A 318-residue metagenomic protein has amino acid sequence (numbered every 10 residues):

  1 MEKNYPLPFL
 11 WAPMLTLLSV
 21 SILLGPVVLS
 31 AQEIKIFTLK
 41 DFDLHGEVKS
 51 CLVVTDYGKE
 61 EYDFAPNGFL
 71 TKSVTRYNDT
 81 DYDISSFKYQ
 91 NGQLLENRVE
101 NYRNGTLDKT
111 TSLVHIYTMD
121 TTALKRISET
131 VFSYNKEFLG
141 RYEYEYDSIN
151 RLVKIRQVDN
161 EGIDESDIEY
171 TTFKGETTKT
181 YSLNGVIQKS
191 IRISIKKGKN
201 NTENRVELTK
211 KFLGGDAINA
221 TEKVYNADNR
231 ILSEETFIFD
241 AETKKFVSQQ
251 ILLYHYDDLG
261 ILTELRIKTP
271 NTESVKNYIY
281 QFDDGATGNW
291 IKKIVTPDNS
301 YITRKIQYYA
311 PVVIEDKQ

Functional and structural regions predicted by a protein language model:
M1-K35: Bacterial Sec-dependent N-terminal signal peptides
Q32-Q318: Buried hydrophobic residues that stabilize the cores of well-folded domains
